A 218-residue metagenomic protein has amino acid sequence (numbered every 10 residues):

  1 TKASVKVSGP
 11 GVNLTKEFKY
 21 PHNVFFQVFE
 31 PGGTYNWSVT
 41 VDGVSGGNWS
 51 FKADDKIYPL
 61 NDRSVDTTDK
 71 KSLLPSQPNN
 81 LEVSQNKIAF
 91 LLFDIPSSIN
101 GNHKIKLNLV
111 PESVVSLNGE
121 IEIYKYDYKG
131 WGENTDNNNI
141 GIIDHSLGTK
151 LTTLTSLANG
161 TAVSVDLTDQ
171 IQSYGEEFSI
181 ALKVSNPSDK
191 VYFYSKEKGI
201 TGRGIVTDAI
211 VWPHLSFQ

Functional and structural regions predicted by a protein language model:
T1-G9: Solvent-exposed loop/turn segments flanking beta-strands in beta-repeat/beta-sandwich domains
T15-P21: Short beta-strand segments within Ig-like beta-sandwich modules, predominantly Fibronectin type-III
K16, G46-A53: Edge beta-strands of extracellular beta-sandwich domains
F26-P31, S97: Short, flexible loop/turn segments at beta-strand junctions in immunoglobulin-like and fibronectin type III
T40-V44, S185: Beta-strand-rich extracellular modules
K52-P96, S113, D127-G130, V184-P187 (+1 more regions): Flexible, small-residue-rich N-terminal segments that precede or flank a structured functional core
D62, S113-F178: Beta-strand-rich interaction/scaffold domains
